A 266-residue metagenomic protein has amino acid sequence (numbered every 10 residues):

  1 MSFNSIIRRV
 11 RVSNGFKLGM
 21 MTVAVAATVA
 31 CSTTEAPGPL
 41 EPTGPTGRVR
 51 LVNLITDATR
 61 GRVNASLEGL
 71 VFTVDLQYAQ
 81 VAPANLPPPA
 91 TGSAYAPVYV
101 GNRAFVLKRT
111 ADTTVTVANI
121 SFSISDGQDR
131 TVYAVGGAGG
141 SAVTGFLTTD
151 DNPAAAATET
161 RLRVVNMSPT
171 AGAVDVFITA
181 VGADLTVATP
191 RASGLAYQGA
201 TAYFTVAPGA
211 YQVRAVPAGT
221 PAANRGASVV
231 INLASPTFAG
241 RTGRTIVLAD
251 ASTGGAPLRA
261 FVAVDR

Functional and structural regions predicted by a protein language model:
M1-A30: Sec-dependent bacterial lipoprotein signal peptides
C31-R266: Intrinsically disordered, low-complexity polar regions and short flexible loop motifs
